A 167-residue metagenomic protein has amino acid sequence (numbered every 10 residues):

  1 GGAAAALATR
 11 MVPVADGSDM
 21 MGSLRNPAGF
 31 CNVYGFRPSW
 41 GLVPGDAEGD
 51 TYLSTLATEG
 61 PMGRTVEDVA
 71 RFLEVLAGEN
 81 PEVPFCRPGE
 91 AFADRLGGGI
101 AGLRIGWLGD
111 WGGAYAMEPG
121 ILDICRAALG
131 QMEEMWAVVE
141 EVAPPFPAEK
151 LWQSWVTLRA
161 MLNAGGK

Functional and structural regions predicted by a protein language model:
G1-L76: Short glycine/serine-rich loop segments
V75-K167: Amidase signature
